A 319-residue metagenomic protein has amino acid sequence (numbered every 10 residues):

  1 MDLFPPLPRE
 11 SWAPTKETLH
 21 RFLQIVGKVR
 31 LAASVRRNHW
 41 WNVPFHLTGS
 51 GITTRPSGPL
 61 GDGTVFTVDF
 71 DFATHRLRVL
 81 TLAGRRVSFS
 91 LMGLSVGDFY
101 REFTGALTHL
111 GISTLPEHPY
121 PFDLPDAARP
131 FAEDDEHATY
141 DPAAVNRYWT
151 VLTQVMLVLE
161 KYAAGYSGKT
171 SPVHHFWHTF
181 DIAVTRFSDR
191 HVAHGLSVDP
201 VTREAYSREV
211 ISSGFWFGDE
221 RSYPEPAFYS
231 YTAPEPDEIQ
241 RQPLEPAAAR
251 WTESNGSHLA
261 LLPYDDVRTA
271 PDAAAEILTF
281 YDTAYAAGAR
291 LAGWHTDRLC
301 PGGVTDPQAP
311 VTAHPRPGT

Functional and structural regions predicted by a protein language model:
M1, E17, W251-T319: TerminUS-proximal long segments
D2-V65, A292: N-terminal ordered "arm"
L3, H75-S88, P121-A143, P226-Y229 (+1 more regions): Glycine-rich, often proline-containing surface loops adjacent to acidic residues and nearby aromatics that form
L47-A128: Long, hydrophobic/aromatic-enriched structural stretches that serve as scaffold segments
P56-G58, P224, Q240-E245, P271-E276: Short conserved micro-motifs at the rims of enzyme active sites and ligand-binding pockets
T64, V68, P226, E245-W251 (+1 more regions): A domain-level signal for the structural core that forms small-molecule/cofactor-binding pockets and catalytic centers
A132-F217: Aromatic/basic-lined ligand-recognition segments that form π-stacking hydrophobic pockets flanked by Lys/Arg to engage
R208-A260: Low-complexity, glycine/alanine/valine/leucine- and proline-rich hydrophobic stretches
